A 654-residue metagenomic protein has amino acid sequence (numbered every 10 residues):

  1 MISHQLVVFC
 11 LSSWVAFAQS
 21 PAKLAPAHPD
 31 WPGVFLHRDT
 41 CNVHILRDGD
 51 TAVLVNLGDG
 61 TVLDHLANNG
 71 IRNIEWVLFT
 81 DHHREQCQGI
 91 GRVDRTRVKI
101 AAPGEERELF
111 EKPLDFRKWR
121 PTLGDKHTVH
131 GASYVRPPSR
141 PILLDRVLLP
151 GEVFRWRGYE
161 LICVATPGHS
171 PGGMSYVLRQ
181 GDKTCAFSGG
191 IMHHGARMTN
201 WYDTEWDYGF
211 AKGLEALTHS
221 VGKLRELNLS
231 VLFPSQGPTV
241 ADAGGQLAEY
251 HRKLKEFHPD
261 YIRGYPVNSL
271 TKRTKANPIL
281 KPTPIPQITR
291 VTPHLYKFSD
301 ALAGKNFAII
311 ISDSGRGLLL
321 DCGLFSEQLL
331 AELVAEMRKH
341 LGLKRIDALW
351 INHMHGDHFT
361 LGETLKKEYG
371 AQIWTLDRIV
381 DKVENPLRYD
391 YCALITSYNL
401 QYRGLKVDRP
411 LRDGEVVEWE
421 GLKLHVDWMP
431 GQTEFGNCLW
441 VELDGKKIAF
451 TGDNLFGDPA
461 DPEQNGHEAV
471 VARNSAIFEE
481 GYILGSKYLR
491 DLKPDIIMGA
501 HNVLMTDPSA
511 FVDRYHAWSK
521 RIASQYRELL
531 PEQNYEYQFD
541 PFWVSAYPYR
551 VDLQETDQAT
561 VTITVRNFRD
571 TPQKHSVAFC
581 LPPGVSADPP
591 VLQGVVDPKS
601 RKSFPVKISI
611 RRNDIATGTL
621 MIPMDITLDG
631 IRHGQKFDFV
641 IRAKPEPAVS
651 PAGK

Functional and structural regions predicted by a protein language model:
A22-N69, S175-H193, I288-K339, C438-G457: Conserved beta-strand hairpin/beta-sheet module of binuclear metal-dependent hydrolase folds, prominently
A52, P138-S139, L143, V153 (+6 more regions): Metallo-beta-lactamase
D64-V153, Q328-L329, A335-V416: Active-site HxH/HxHxD metal-binding segment of metal-dependent hydrolases
Q525-Q554, P647-V649: Low-complexity, acidic Ser/Thr/Pro/Gly-rich terminal tails and inter-domain linkers that flank the onset of structured
V565-R569, I610: Asparagine-centered strand-capping/turn motif at beta-strand->loop junctions
D570-G584: Short acidic, flexible loop segments centered on an aromatic residue
C580, V585-N613: Intrinsically disordered, low-complexity Pro/Gly/Ser/Thr-rich segments with frequent PxxP/GP/PP motifs and embedded
R612-A648: Terminal connector regions
